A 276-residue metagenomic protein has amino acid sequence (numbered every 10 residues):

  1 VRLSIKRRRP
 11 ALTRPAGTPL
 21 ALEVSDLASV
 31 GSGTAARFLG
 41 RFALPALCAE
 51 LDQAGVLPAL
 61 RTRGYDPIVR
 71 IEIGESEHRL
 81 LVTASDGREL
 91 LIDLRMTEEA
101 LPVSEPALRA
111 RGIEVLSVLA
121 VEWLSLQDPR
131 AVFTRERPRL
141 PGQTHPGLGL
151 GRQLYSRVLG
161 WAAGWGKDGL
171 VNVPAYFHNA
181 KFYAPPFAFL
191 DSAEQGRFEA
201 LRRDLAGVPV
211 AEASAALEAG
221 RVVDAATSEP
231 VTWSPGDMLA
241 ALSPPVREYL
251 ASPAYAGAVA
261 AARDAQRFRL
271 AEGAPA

Functional and structural regions predicted by a protein language model:
R2, K6-R9, R88, K167 (+1 more regions): Context-gated lysine
R2-C48, Q53-L57, I68, Q195-A276: Intrinsically disordered, low-complexity, charge-dense segments enriched in Lys/Arg and Glu/Asp interspersed
A49, Q53-R137, P185: A conserved beta-strand-loop-helix scaffold within acyl/acetyltransferase catalytic domains
L81, S85, V103, I113-H145 (+1 more regions): Mobile, glycine- and charge-enriched loop segments and immediately flanking short secondary-structure elements within
R109-A188, A193-D204, P209: Acyl-donor binding region in acyl/amide transferases
